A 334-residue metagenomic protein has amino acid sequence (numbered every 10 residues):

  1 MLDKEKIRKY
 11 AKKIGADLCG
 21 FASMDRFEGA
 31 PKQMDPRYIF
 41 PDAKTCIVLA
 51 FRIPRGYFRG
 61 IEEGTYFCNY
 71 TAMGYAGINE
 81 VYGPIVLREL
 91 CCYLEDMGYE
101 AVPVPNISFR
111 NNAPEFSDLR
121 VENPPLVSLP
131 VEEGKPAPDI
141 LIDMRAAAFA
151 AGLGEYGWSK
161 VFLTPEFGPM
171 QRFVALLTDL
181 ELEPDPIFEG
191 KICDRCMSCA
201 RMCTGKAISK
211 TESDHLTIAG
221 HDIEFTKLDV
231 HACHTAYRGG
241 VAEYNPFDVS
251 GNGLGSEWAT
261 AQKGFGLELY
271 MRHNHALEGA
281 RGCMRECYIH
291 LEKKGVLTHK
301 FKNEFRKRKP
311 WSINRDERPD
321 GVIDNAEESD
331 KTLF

Functional and structural regions predicted by a protein language model:
M1-R88: Non-catalytic, usually N-terminal nucleic-acid engagement modules in DNA/RNA processing proteins
A30, A72, A76-I289, H299-K307: Catalytic cores of enzyme domains
I39-F40, E122, W311-D316: Short alpha-helix boundary/capping motifs
R55-Y57, P184, G295: Residue-level signal for secondary-structure boundary sites
P84, P319-E328: Charged/polar, low-hydrophobicity segments characteristic of intrinsically disordered regions and flexible loops
K293-I323: C-terminal/domain-terminus segments
K331-F334: Long, compositionally biased charged/polar accessory segments in the mid-to-C-terminal portions of proteins
